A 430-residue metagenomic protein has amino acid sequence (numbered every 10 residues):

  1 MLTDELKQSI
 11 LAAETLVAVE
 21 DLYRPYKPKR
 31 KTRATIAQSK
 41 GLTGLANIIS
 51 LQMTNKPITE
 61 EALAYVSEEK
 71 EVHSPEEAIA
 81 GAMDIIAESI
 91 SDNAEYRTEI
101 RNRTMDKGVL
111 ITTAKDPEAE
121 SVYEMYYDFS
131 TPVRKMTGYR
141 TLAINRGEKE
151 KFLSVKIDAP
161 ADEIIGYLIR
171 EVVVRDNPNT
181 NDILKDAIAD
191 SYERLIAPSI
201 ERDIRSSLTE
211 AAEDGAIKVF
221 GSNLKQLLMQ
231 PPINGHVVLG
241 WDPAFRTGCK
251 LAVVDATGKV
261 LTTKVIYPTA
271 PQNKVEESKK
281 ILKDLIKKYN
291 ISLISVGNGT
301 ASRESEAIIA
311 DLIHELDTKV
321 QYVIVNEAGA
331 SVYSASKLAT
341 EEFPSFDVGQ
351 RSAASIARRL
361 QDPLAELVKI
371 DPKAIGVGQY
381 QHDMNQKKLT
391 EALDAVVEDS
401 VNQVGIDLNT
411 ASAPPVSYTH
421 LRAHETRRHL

Functional and structural regions predicted by a protein language model:
M1-G240, A244-F346, Q361: Duplex nucleic acid-engaging cores and interfaces of nucleic-acid transaction enzymes
L2, P28, L408-A411, R422: Alpha-helix N-cap/N′ positions at the starts of helices
A18, V323, S334-G405, N409-S412: Long, charge-rich intrinsically disordered scaffolds of nucleic-acid metabolism proteins
D242, D255, D407, R427-H429: Acidic side chains
T419-H429: Conserved small/polar residues in nucleotide/adenosyl-binding loops
